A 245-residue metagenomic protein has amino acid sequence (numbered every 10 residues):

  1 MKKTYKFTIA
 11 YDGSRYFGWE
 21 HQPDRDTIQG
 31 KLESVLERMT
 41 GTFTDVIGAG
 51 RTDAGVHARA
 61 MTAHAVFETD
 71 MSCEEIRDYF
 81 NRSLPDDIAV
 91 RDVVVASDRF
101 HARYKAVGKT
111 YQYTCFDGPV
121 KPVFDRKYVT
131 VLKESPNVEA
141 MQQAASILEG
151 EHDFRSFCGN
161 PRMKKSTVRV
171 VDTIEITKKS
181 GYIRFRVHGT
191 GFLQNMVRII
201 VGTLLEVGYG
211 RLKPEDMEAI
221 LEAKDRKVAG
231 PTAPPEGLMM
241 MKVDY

Functional and structural regions predicted by a protein language model:
M1-Y245: Structured-RNA-binding interfaces characteristic of tRNA pseudouridine synthases
